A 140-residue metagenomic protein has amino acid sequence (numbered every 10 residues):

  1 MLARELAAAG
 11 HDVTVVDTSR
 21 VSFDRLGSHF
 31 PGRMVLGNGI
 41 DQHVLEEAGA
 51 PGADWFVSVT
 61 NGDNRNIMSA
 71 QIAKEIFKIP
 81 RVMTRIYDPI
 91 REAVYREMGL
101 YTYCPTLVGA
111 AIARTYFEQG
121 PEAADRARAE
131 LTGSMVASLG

Functional and structural regions predicted by a protein language model:
M1-G140: Cytosolic regulatory regions of ion transport systems
